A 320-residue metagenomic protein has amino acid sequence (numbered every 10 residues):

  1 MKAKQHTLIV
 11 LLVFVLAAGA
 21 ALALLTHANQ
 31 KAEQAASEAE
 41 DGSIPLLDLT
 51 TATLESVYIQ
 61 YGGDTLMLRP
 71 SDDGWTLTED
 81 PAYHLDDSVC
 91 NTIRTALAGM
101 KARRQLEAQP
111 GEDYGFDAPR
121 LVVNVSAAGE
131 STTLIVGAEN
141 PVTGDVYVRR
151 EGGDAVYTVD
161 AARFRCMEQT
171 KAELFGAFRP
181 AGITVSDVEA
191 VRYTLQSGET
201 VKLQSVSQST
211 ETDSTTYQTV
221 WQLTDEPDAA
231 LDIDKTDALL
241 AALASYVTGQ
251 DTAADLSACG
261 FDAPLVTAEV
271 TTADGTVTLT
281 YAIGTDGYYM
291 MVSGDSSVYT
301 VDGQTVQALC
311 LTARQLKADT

Functional and structural regions predicted by a protein language model:
M1-T65, R69-T320: Soluble, acidic/polar mature domains that operate outside membranes
